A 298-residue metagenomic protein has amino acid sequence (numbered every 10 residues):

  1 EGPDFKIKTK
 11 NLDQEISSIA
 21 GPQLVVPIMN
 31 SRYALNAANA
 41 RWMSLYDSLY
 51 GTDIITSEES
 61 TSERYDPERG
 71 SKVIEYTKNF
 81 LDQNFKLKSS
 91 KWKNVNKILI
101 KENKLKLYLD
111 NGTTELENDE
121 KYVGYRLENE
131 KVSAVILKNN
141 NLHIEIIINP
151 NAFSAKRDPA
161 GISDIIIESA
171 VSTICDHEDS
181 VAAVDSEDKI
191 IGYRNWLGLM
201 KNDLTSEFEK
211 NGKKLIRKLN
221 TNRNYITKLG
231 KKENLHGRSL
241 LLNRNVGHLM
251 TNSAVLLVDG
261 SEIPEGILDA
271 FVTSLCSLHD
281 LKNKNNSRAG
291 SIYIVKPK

Functional and structural regions predicted by a protein language model:
E1-P297: Catalytic alpha/beta active-site cores
